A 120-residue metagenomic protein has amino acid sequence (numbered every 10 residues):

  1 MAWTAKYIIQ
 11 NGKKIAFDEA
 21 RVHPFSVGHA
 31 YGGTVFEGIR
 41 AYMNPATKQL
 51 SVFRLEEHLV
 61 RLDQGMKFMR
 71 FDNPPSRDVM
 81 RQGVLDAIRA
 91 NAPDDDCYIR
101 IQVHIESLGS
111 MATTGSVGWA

Functional and structural regions predicted by a protein language model:
M1-A120: Conserved alpha/beta cores of soluble small-molecule-handling proteins
